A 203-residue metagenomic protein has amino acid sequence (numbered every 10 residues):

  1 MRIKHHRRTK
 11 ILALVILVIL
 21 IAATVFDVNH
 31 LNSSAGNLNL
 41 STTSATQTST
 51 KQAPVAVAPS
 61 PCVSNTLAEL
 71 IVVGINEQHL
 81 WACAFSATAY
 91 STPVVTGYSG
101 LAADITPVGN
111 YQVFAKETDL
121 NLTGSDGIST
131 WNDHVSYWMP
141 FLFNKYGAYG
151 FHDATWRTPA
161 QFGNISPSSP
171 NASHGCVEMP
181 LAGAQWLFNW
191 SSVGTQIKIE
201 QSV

Functional and structural regions predicted by a protein language model:
M1-R8: N-terminal Lys/Arg-rich, disordered targeting/topogenic segments
I3, T24, S34-G36: Intrinsic disorder/low-complexity signature
K4, G74-N76, V95-G97, L142 (+1 more regions): A structural detector for beta-sheet-dominated domains
R8, A23, S41-S49, G163-P167: Intrinsically disordered/low-complexity terminal segments and short unstructured peptides
T9-L17, S34-G36, V63-T66, I105-V108 (+2 more regions): Exported/periplasmic cell-wall-interacting domains
I19-N29: Hydrophobic alpha-helical membrane-insertion segments, chiefly the h-region of N-terminal signal peptides
N29-L120, H134: Cell wall/extracellular polymer interaction/catalysis modules
